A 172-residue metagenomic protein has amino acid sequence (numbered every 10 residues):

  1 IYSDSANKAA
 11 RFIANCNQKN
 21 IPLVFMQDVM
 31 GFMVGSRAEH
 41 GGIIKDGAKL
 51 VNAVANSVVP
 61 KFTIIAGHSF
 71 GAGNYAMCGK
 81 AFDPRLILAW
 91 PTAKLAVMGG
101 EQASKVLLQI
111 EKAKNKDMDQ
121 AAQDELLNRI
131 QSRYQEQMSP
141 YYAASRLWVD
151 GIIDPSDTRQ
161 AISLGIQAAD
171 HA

Functional and structural regions predicted by a protein language model:
I1-A172: Ligand-binding clefts of soluble mixed alpha/beta catalytic domains
